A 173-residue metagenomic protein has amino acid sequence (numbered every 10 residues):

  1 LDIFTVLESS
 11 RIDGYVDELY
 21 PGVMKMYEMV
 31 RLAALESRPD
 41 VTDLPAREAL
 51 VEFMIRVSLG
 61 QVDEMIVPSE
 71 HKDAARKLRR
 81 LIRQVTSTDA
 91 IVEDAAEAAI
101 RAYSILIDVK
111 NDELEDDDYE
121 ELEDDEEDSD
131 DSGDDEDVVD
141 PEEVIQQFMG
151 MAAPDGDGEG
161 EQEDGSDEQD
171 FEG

Functional and structural regions predicted by a protein language model:
L1-G173: Short, functionally important secondary-structure microenvironments
